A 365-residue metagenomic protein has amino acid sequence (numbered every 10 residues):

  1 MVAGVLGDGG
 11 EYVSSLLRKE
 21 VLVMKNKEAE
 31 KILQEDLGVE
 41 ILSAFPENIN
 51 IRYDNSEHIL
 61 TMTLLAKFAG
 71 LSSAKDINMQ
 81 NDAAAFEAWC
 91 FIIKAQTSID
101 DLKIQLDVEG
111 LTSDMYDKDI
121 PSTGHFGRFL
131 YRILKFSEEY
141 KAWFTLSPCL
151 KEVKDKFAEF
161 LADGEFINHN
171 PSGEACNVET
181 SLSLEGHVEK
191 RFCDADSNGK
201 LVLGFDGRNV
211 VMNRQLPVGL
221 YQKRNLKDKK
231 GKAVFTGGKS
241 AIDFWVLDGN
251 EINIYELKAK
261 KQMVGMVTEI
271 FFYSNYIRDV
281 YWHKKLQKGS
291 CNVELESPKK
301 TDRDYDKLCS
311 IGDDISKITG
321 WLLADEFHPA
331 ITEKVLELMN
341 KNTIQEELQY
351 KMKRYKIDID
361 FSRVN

Functional and structural regions predicted by a protein language model:
V2-A3, G10-N365: Charged, terminal alpha-helix-loop-beta segments that serve as non-catalytic nucleic-acid engagement and/or assembly
